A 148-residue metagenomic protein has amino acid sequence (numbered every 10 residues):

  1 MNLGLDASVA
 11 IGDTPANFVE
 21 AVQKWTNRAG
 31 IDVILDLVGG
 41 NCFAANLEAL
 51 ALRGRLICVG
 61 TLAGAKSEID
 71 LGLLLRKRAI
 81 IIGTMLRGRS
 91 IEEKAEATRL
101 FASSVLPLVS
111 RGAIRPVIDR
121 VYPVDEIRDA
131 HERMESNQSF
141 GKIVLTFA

Functional and structural regions predicted by a protein language model:
M1-C42: Adenosine-nucleotide cofactor-binding segment
V9-I11, D32-D36, V59-G60, K94 (+1 more regions): Glycine- and other small-residue-rich loops at beta-strand/loop junctions that grip anionic moieties
N27, A51, Q138-S139: Short conserved AdoMet
D32, R53, I127: Conserved G/P- and acidic residue-centered "switch" motifs that form tight phosphate/ATP-binding loops in soluble
N41-A113, T146-A148: Glycine-rich phosphate-binding loop and adjacent beta-alpha segment of Rossmann(oid) nucleotide-cofactor-binding
L106, R111-R120, R128-A148: C-terminal capping/lid region of NAD(P)-dependent oxidoreductase domains
